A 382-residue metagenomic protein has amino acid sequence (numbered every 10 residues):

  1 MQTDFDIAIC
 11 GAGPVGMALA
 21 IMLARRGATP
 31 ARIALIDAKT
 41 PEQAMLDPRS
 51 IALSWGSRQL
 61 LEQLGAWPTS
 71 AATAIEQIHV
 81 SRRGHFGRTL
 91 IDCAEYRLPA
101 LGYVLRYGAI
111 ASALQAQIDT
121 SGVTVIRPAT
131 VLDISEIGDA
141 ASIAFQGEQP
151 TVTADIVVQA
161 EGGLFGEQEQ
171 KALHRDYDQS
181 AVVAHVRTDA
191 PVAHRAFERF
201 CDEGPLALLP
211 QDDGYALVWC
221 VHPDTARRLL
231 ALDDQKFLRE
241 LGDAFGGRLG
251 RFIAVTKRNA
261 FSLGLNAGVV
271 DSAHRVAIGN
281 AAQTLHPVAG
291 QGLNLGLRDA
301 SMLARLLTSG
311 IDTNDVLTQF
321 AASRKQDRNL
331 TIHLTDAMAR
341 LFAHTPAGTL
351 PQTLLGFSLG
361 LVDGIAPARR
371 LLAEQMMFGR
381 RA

Functional and structural regions predicted by a protein language model:
Q2-G13: Beta1/beta-strand and adjacent pyrophosphate-binding region of the FAD-binding site in flavoprotein oxidoreductases
G16-M17: N-terminal Rossmann-fold NAD(P) dinucleotide-binding loop
M22-P48: Glycine-rich FAD pyrophosphate-binding loop
M45-R83: N-terminal FAD cofactor-binding segment of flavoenzymes
L61, Q149-T151, I156-R258: Conserved FAD-binding catalytic core of PHBH/FMO-like flavoproteins
T73-E169, R175-A181, D234: Conserved N-terminal helical subregion
L229-N314: FAD/FMN-dependent oxidoreductases across multiple families
R305-A382: C-terminal helical "tail/cap" subdomain of flavin- and related membrane-associated enzymes
